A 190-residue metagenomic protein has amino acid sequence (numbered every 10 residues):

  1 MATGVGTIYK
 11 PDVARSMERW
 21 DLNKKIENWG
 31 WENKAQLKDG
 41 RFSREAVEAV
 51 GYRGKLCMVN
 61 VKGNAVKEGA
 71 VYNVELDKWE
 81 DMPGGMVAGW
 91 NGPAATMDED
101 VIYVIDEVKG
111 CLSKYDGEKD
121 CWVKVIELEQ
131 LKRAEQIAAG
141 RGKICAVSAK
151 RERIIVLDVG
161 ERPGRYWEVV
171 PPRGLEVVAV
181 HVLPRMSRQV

Functional and structural regions predicted by a protein language model:
M1-V190: Kelch-like beta-propeller repeat domains
